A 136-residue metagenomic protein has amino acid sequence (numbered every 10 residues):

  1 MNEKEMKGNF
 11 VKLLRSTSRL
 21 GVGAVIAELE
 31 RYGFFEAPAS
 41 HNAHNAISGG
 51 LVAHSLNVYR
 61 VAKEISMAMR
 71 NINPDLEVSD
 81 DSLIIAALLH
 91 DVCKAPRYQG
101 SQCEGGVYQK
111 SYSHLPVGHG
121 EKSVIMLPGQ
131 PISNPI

Functional and structural regions predicted by a protein language model:
M1-A37: Non-catalytic interface/linker regions that flank or bridge core catalytic/transmembrane domains
N9, G21-V25, H54, S79 (+1 more regions): Residue-level detector of well-ordered alpha-helical segments, enriched for hydrophobic/aromatic packing positions
Y32, G49-G50: Flexible, active-site-adjacent loop/turn segments at secondary-structure boundaries
H41-I47, A53, I65, R70-N71 (+1 more regions): Divalent metal-dependent catalytic cores for phosphoryl transfer on phosphate-bearing substrates
V58: Divalent metal-coordination and catalytic microenvironments
